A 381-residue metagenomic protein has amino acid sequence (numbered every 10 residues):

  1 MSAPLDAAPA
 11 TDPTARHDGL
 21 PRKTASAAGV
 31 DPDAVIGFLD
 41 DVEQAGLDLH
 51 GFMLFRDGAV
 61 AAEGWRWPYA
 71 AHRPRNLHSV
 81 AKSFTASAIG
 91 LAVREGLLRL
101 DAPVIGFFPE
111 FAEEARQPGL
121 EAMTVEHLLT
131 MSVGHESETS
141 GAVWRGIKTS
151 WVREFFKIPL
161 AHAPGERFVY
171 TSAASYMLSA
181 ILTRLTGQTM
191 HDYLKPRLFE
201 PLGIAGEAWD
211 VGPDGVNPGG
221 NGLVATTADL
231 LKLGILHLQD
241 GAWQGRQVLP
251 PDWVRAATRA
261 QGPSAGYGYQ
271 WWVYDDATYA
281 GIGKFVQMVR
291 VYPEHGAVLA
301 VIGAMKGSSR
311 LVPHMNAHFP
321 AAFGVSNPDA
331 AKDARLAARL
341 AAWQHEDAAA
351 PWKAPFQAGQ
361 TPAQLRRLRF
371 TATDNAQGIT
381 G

Functional and structural regions predicted by a protein language model:
M1-R75, L91-R99, T130, P328-A372 (+1 more regions): N-terminal leader/targeting segments and the immediately adjacent pre-domain N-terminus
S2, G283-W352: Structured C-terminal helix/loop/strand segments within mature extracytoplasmic catalytic/sensor domains
D31, G96-L100, E138-T139, T183-K195 (+1 more regions): Structural helix-adjacent loops and short alpha-helical linkers that scaffold large soluble proteins
G58, R75-D101, L128, L178-L182 (+1 more regions): Active-site SXXK
N76, E95-V133, K157, Q188-N221 (+1 more regions): Active-site helix/loop module of the DD-peptidase/beta-lactamase fold, centered on the serine-lysine SxxK catalytic
G134-V211: A small/polar active-site loop signature that marks catalytic segments
A174-I181, G219-A242, Q287-A304, N316-H318: Active-site-proximal alpha-helical segments within enzyme catalytic domains
P251-V301: Active-site Gly/Thr loop motif
